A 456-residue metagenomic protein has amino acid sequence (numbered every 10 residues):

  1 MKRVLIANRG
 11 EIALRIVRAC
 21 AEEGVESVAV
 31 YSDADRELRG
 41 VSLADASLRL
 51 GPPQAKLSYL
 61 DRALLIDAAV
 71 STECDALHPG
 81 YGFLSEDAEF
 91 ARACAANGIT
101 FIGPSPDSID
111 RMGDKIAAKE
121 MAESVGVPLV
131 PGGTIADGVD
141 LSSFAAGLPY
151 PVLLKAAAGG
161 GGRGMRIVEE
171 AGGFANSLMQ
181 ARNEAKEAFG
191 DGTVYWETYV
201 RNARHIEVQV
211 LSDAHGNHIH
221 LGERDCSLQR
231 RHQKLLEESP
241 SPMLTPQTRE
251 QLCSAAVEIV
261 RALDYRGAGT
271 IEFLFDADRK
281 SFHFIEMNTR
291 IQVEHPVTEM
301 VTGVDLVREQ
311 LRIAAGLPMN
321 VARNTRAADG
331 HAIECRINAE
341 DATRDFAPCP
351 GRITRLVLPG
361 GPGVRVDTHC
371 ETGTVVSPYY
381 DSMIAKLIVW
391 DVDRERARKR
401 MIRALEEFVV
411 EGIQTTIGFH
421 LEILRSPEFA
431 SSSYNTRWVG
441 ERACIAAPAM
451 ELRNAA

Functional and structural regions predicted by a protein language model:
M1-V125, A136-S143, R396: ATP-binding N-terminal substructure of ATP-dependent carboxylate-amine bond-forming enzymes
I6-S27, Y31-D33, S47, V70-T72 (+7 more regions): ATP-dependent carboxylate activation and anion-phosphoryl transfer catalytic cores that bind Mg-ATP to form
K56-L57, I109, G164, H295-V297: A generic structural signal for short coil/turn motifs at secondary-structure boundaries
G132-G133: Conserved beta3 strand of the protein kinase N-lobe
F144-L154: Acidic/histidine-enriched active-site and ligand-binding environments that engage anionic O-linkages
